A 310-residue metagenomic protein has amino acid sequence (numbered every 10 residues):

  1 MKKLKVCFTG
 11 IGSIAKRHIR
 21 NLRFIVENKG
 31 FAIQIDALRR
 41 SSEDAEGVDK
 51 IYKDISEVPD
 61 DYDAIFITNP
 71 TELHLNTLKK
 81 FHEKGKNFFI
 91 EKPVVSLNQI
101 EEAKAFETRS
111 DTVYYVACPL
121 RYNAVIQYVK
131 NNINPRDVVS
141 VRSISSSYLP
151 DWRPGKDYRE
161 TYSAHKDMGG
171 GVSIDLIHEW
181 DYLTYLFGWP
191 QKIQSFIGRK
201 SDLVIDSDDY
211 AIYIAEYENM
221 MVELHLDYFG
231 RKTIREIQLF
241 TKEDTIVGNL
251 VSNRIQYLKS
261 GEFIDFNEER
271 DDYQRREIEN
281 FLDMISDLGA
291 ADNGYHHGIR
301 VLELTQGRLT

Functional and structural regions predicted by a protein language model:
M1-G47: N-terminal Rossmann-like dinucleotide-binding module
A37, A64-N69, T112, N280-T310: C-terminal helix-rich "cap/oligomerization" subdomain common to oxidoreductases
K50-Y62: Short acidic low-complexity segments
A64-I67, L75-R121: Beta-strand-loop-alpha-helix segment that lines the small-molecule cofactor/substrate pocket of alpha/beta enzymes
N69-P70, Y228: Short glycine-/small-residue-rich Rossmann-like dinucleotide-binding loops
N123-Q194, S201: Predominantly a Rossmann-like dinucleotide-binding segment in NAD(P)-dependent oxidoreductases
I174-D175, W180-R254, E279-G289: Contiguous beta-strand/loop segments that form the cofactor/metal-binding neighborhood of enzyme cores
L250, F266-E279, N293: Active-site loop of classical SDR/Rossmann-like NAD(P)-dependent oxidoreductases, centered on the catalytic Tyr-X3-Lys
